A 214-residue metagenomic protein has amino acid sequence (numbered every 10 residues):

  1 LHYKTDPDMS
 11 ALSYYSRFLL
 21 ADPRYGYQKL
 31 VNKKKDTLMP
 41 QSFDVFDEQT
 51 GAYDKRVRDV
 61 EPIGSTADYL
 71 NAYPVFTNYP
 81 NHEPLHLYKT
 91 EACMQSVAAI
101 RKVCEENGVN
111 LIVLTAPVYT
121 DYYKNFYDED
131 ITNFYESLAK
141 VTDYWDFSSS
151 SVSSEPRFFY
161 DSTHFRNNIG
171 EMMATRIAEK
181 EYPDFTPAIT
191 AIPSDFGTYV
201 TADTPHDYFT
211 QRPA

Functional and structural regions predicted by a protein language model:
L1-E105, Y182, T190-A214: Secreted/periplasmic serine-hydrolase-like ester/acetyl group-modifying domain
F76, V109-N110, W145: Short, flexible segments with low predicted structural confidence
E83-L85, A116-Y119, N133-Y135: N-terminal start-of-chain detector that recognizes signal peptides and the immediate post-cleavage beginning
E83-T90, D121-K124, F158-Y160: Second-shell loop/turn segments in exported
R101-K124: Active-site segments of SGNH/GDSL-like serine hydrolases that catalyze O-acetyl group transfer/hydrolysis on lipids
N125-A214: C-terminal regions of proteins
